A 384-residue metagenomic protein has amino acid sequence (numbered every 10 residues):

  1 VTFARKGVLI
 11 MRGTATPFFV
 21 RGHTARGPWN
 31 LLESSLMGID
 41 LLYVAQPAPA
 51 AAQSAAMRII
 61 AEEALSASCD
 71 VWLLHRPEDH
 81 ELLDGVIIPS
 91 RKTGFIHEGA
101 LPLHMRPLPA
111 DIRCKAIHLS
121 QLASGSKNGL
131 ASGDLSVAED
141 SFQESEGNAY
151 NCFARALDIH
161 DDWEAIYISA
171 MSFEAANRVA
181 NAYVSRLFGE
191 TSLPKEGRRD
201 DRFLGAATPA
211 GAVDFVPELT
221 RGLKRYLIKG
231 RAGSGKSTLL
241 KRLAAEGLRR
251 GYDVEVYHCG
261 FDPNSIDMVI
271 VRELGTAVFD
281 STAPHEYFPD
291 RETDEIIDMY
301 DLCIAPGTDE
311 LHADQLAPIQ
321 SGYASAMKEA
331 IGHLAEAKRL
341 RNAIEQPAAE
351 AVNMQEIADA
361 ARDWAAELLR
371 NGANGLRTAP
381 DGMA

Functional and structural regions predicted by a protein language model:
V1-I10: Short, Lys/Arg-enriched N-terminal segments with co-localized hydrophobic residues within the first ~10-30 amino acids
I10-S34, E174, N181-P217, A373-M383: N-terminal pre-Walker A segment at the start of P-loop NTPase domains
R12-T24, L41, E62-S126, L248-A324: Conserved nucleotide-sensing/catalytic segment adjacent to the nucleotide-binding pocket in NTP-handling enzymes
G27-P28, D158, I297: A detector of single, family-specific signature residues that are central to catalytic or substrate-handling motifs
L41-A61, G222-G247, A384: Glycine-rich phosphate-binding P-loop
A45, W72-H75, R155, D162-F203 (+3 more regions): A cross-family "folded-core" feature that marks the main globular domain of proteins
A110-Y150: Internal, well-ordered alpha/beta segment that forms a basic, Gly-enriched binding/recognition surface
D134-E190, Q315-P318, G322-E367: An accessory alpha-helical subdomain
